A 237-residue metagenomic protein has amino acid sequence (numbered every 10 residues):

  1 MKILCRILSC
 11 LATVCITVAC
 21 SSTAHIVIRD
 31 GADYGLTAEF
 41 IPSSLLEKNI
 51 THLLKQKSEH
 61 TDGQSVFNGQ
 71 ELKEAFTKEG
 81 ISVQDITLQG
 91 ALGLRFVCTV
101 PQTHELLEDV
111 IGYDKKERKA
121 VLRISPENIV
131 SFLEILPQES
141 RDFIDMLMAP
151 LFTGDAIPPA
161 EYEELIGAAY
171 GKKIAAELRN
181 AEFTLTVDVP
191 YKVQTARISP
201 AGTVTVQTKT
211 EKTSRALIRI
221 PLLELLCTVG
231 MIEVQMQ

Functional and structural regions predicted by a protein language model:
M1-L8: Bacterial N-terminal signal peptides that target proteins for export
I7, I26, A32-Y34, T195 (+1 more regions): A generic structural micro-environment signature that highlights single residues at secondary-structure boundaries
C10-T13: Residue-level signal for mature regions of secreted extracellular proteins and peptides
V18-A19: C-terminal motif of bacterial Sec signal peptides marking the signal peptidase cleavage site
S22-G80: Start-of-domain marker
K73-Q237: Mature, soluble, non-transmembrane domains
